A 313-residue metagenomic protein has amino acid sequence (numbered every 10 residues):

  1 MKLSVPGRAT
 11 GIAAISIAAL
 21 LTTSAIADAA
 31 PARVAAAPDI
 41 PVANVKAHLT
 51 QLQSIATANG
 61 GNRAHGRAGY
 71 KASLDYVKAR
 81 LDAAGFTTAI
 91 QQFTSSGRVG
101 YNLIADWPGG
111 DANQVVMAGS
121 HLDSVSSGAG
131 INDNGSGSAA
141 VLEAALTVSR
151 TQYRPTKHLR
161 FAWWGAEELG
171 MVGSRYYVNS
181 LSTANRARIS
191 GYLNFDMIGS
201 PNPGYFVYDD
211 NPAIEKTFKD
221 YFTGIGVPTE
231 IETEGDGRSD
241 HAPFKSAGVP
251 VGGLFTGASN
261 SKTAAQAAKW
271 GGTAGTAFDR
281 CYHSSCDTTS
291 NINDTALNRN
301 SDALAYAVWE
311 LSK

Functional and structural regions predicted by a protein language model:
M1-A30: Secretory targeting and sorting signals
A32-A68, D123-S124, L193, M197-S200 (+1 more regions): N-terminal capping segment at the start of a domain
N44-A47, Q51, A68-T88, S136-E143 (+7 more regions): Extracytoplasmic/secreted proteins, especially bacterial periplasmic and envelope-associated proteins
V45-Q53, A89-Q91, N102-D106, V115-G119 (+9 more regions): Structural recognition of the beta-strand scaffold that forms the well-ordered cores of secreted hydrolase catalytic
T50, S54-P108: A non-catalytic alpha/beta surface segment that caps or lines the substrate-entry region of metallo-dependent hydrolase
A105, A118-M171, L304: Alpha-helical metal-binding/catalytic segments enriched in His/Glu/Asp
W164-T263: Metal-dependent peptidase/peptidase-like ectodomains
S261-K313: His/Asp/Glu-rich mid-to-C-terminal helical/loop segments that flank catalytic regions of hydrolases
